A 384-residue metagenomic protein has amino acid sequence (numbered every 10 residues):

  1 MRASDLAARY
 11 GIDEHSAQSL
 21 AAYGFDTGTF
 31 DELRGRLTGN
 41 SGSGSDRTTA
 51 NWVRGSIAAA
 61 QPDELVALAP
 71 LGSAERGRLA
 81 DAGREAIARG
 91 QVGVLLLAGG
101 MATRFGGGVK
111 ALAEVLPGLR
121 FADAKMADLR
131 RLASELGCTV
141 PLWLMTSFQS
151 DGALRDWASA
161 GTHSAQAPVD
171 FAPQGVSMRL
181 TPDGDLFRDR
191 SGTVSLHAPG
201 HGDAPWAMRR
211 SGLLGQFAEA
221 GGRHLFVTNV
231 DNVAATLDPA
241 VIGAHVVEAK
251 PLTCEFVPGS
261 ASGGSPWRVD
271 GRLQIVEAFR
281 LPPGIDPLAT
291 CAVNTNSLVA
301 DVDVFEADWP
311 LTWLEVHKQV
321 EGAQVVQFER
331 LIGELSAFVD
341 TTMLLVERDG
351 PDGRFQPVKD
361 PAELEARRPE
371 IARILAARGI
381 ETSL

Functional and structural regions predicted by a protein language model:
M1, D26, S41-G42, G118 (+6 more regions): General structural signal for secondary-structure boundaries
R2-D170, M178, F187-H197, P205 (+5 more regions): N-terminal glycine-rich phosphate-binding loop and ensuing alpha1 helix
M101, F148-S150, G175-S177, P258-S260 (+2 more regions): Short loop/turn segments at secondary-structure transitions that flank enzyme active sites
V109, L116-L119, P182, G212 (+3 more regions): Solvent-exposed, flexible loop/coil residues
T146, P173-G175, L345-E347: A general secondary-structure junction signal
H163-S262: Conserved beta-loop-beta/alpha segment of the NTase-like Rossmann-fold superfamily that binds/positions NTPs
F217-N229, A234-L384: Catalytic core of tubulin tyrosine ligase-like
